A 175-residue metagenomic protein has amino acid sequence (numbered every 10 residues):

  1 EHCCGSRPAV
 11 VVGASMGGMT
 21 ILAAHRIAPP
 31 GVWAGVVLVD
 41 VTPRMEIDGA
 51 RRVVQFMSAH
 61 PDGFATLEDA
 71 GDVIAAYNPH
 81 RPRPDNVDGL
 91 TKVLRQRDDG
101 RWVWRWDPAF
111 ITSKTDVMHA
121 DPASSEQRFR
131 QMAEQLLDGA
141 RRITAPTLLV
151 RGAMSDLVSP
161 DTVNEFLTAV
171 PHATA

Functional and structural regions predicted by a protein language model:
H2, A34, A65-A76, D88 (+2 more regions): Replace "anionic and nucleotidyl ligands
C3-G49: Conserved hydrolase catalytic core segment
R7, G31-V32, R81, P146 (+1 more regions): Secondary-structure boundary/capping positions in well-ordered alpha/beta enzyme cores
H25, S58-H60, G152-S155: Generic anion/oxyanion-binding catalytic loop in active/binding sites
H25-P29, A50-V54, T162-F166: Short, glycine/charged-enriched secondary-structure capping and boundary segments
R44-F110, R128: Helix-rich cap/lid subdomain of alpha/beta-hydrolase
Q96-A169, T174: Conserved serine/cysteine hydrolase catalytic core
